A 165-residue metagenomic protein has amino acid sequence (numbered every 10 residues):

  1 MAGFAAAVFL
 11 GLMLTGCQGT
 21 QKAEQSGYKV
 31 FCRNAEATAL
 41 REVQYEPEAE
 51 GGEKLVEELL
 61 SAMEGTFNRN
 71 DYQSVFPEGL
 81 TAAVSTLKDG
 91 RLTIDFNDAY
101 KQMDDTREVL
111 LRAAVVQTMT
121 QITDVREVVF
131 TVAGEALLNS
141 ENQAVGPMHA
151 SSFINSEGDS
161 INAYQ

Functional and structural regions predicted by a protein language model:
M1-G11, T15-Q165: Bimodal "functional hotspot" detector
